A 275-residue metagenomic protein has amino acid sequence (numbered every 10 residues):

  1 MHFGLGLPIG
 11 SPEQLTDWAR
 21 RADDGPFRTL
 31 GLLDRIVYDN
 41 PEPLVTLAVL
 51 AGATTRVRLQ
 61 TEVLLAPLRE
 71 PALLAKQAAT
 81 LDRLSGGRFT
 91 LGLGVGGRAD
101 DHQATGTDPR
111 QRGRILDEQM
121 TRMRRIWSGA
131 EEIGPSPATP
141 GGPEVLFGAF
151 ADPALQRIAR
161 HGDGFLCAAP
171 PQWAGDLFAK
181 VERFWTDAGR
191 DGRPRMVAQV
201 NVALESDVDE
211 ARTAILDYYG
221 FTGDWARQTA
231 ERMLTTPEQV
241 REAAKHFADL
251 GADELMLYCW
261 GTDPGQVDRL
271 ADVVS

Functional and structural regions predicted by a protein language model:
M1-S275: Active-site-adjacent structural elements that line small-molecule/cofactor binding pockets in enzymes
